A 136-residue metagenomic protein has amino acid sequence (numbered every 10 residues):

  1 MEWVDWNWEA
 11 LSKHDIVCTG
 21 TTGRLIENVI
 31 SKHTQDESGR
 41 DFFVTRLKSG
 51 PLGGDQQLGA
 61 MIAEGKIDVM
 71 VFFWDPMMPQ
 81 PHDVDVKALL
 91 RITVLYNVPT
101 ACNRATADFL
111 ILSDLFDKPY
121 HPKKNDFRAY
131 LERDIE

Functional and structural regions predicted by a protein language model:
M1-E9: Histidine-anchored nucleotide/phosphate-binding helix
E9-I16, Y96-V98: Short active-site oxyanion
S12-I26: Short internal beta-strands
I16-T19, R46-K48, F72, T100-R104: General beta-strand structural signal in soluble alpha/beta enzymes
I30-M61: Active-site rim loops that border cofactor/substrate pockets in soluble metabolic enzymes
L52-I92: Mid-chain, well-packed structural core segment of small domains
V86-D117: Ser/Thr/Gly-rich flexible loops in soluble cytosolic domains mediating phosphotransfer, phosphorylation
A105-E136: Short, glycine-/small-residue-rich phosphate/pyrophosphate-handling segment
